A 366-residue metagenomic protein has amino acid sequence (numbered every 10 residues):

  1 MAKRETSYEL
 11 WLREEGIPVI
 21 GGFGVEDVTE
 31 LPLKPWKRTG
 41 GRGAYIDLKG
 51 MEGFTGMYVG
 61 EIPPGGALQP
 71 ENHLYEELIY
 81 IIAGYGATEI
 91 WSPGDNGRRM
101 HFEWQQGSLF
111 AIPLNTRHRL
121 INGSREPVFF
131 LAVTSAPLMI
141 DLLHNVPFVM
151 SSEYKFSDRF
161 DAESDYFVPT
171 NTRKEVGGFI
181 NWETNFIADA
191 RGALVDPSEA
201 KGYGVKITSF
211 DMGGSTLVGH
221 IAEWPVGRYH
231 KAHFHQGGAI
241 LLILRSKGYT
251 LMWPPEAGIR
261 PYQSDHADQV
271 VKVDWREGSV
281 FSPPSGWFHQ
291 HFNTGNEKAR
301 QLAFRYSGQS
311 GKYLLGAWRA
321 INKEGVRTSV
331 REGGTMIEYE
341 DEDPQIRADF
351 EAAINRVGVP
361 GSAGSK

Functional and structural regions predicted by a protein language model:
M1-G53, N145-H220, M336-K366: A short, N-terminal "cap"/entry segment at the start of jelly-roll beta-barrel domains of the cupin/DSBH fold
A2-S7, W11-E15, A239-L241, M252-S365: C-terminal functional regions that serve as terminal interaction/effector modules
R38-Y45, G56-H73, H220-Q236, L251-E256 (+1 more regions): Conserved short histidine dyad/triad with adjacent acidic residue
I46-K49, A67-H73, H101-F102, I121-N122 (+4 more regions): Short histidine-centered beta-strand/loop micro-motifs that create catalytic or ligand/metal-coordination sites
P63-P64, F102-R125, F130-A136, K272-G295 (+1 more regions): Conserved metal-binding segment of the jelly-roll/cupin
A67, N72, E76-Q106, T116 (+1 more regions): A short beta-strand-loop-beta hairpin characteristic of the jelly-roll/cupin
Y85-A87, P127, K247-Y249, F288 (+1 more regions): Structural motif
L138-H144, Q309-L314: A short beta-to-alpha transition loop/helix N-cap that caps and shapes the active-site region
